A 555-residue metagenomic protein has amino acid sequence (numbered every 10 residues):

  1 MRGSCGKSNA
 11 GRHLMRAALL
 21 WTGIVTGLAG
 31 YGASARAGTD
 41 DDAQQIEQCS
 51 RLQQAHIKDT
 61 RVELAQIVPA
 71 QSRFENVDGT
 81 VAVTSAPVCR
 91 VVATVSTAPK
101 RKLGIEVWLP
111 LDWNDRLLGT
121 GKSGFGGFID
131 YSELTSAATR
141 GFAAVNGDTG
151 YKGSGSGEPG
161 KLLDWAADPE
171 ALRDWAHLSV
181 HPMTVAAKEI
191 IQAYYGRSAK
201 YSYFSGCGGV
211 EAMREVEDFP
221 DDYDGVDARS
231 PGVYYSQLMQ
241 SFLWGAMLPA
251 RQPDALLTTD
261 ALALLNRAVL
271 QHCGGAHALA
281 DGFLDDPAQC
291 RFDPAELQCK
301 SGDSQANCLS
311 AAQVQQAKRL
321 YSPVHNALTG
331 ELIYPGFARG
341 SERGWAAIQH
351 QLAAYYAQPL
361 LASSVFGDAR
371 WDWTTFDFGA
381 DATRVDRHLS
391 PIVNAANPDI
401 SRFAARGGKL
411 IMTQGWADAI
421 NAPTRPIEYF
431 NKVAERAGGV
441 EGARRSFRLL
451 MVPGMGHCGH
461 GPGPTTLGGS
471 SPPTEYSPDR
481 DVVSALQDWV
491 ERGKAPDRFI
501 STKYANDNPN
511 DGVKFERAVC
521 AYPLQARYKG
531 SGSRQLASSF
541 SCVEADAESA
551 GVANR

Functional and structural regions predicted by a protein language model:
R16-G30: Bacterial N-terminal signal peptides
A35-R116, I129-S132, A280-L284, D293-W371 (+4 more regions): Catalytic-loop region of hydrolases
N114, S123-G196, Q240-S241, L248-R251 (+3 more regions): Cap/lid segment of the alpha/beta-hydrolase catalytic domain
R197-G206: Alpha/beta-hydrolase fold nucleophile elbow
G206-R214: Glycine-rich nucleophile elbow surrounding the catalytic serine of serine-hydrolase chemistry
M213-H325, M451, T465-P478: A catalytic-pocket lid/entrance helix-loop region that shapes and gates access to the active site across common
M412-Q414: Short beta-strand/loop motif that positions the catalytic acidic residue of the alpha/beta-hydrolase fold
I420-T424: Conserved alpha/beta-hydrolase "acid-adjacent" motif
